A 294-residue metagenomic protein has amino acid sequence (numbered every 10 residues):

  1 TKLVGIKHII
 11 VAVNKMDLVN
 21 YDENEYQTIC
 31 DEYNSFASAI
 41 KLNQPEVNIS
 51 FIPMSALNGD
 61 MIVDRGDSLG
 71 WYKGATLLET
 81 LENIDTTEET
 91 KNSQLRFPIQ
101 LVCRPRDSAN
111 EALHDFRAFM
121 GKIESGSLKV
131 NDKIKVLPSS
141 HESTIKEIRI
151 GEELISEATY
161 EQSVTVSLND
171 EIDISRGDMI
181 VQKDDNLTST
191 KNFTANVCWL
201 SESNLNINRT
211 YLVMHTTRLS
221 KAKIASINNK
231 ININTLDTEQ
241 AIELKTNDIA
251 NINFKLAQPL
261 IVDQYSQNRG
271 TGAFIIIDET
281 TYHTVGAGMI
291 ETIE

Functional and structural regions predicted by a protein language model:
T1, N14, S55, G177 (+1 more regions): Residue-level signal for inorganic ion chemistry
T1-N48: Conserved C-terminal guanine-recognition region of P-loop GTPase G domains, centered on the G4
G5, V11, K91, A158-Y160 (+3 more regions): Solvent-exposed loop and beta-edge segments used for protein-protein assembly and interaction
I9, V164, A250-I252: Conserved beta-strand core positions
A12-N14, E124, L256: A secondary-structure boundary/capping signal
L18-E25, S35, D170-E294: C-terminal effector modules of nucleic-acid-centric enzymes and ribosome-associated factors
Q27, N34-S203: Conserved catalytic-core segments of large NTP-driven translation/proteostasis enzymes
